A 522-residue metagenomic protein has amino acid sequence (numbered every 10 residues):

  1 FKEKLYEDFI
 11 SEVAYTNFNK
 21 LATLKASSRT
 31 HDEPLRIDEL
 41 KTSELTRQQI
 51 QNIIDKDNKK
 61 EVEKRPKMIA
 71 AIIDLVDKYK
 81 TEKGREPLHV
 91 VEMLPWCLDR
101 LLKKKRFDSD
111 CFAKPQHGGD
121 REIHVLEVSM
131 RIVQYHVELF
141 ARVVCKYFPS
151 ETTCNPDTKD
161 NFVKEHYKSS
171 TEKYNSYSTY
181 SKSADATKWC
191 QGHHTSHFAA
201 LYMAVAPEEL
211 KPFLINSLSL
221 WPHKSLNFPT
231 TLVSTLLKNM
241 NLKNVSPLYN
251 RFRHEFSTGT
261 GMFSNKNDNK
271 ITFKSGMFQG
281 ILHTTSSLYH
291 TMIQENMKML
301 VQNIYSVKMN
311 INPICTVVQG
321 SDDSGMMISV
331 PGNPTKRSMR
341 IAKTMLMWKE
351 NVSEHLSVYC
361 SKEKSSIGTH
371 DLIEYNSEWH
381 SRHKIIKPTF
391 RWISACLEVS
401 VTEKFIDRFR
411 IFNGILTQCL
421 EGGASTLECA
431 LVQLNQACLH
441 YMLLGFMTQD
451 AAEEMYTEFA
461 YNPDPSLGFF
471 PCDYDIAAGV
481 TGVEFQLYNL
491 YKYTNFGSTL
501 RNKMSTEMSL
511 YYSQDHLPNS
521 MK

Functional and structural regions predicted by a protein language model:
F1-K522: Viral RNA-dependent RNA polymerase
